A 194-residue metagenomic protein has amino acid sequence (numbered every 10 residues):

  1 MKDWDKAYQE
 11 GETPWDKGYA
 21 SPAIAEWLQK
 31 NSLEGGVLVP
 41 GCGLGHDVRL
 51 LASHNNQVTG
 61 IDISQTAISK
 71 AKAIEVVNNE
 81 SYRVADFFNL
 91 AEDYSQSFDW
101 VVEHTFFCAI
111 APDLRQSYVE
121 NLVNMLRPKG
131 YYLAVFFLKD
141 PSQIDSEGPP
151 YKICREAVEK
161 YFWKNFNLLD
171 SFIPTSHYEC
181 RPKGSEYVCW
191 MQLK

Functional and structural regions predicted by a protein language model:
M1-L38, G43-Y94, I110-M125, K129-K194: Class I (Rossmann-like) S-adenosyl-L-methionine-dependent methyltransferase catalytic domain, capturing the SAM-binding
D99: Conserved acidic residues
V102: A conserved beta-strand element that flanks and buttresses the S-adenosyl-L-methionine
T105, A109: Short catalytic micro-motifs in class I SAM-dependent methyltransferases
